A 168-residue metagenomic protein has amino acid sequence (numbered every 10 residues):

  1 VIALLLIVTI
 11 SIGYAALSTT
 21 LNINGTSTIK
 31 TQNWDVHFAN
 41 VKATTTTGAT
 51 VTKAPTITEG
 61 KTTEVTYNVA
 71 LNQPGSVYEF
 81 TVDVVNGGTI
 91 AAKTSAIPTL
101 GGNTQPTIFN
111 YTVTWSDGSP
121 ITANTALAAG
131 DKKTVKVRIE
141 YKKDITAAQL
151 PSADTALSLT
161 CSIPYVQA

Functional and structural regions predicted by a protein language model:
V1-I2, A96, A123: Terminal low-complexity, poorly structured segments
V1-T63, A153-L157, V166-A168: Short, polar/proline-rich extracytoplasmic segments that appear immediately after membrane translocation
V8-I12, A16-L21, W34-A39, T66-W115: Surface-exposed interaction patch
I29, T52, E64, E79 (+4 more regions): Intrinsically disordered, low-complexity, compositionally biased regions/tails
T46-A49, G60-K61, G102-T104, W115-S119 (+1 more regions): Intrinsic-disorder/low-complexity loop/linker signature
T66-A70, I121-L127: Beta-strand-rich interaction surfaces with strong enrichment in secreted/lumenal proteins
N72-G101, A129-A168: C-terminal, structured domain-capping segment
Y111-T114, S119-I121, T125, K133-R138: Strand-loop-strand motifs at the edges of beta-sheets in extracellular beta-sandwich domains
